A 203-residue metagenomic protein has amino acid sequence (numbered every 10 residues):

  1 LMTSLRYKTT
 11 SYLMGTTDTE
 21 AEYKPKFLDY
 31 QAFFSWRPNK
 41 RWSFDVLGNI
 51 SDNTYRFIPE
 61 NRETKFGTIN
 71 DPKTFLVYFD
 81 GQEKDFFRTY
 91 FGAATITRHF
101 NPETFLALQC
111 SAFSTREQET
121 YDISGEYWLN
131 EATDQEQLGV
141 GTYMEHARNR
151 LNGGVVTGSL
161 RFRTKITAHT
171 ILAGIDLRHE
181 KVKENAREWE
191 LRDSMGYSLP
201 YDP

Functional and structural regions predicted by a protein language model:
L1-F87, Y121: Periplasmic-side early beta-strands and strand-to-turn transitions of outer-membrane beta-barrels
R37-N53, Q82-P203: Face-selective signature of the C-terminal outer-membrane beta-barrel domain
